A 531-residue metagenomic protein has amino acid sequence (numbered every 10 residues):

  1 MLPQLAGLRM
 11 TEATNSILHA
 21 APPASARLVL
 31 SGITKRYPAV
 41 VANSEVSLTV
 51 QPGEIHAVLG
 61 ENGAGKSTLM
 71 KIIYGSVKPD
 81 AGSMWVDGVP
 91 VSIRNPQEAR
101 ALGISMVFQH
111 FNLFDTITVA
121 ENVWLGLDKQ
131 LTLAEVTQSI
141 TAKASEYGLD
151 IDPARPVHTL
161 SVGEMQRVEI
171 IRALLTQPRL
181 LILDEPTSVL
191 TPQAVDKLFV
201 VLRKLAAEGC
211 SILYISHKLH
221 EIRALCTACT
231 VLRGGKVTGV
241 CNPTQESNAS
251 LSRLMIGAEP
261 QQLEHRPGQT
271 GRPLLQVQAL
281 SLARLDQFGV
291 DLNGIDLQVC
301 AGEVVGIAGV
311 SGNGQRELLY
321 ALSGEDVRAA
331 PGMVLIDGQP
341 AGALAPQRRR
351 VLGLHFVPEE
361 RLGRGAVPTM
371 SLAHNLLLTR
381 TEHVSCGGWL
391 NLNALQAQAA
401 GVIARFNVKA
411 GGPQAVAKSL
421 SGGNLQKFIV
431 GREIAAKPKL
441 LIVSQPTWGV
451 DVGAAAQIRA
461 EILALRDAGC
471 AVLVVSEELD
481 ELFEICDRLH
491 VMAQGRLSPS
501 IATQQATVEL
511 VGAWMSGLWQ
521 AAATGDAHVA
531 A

Functional and structural regions predicted by a protein language model:
L5, T11-A531: Glycine-rich phosphate-binding loops of nucleotide-dependent enzymes
